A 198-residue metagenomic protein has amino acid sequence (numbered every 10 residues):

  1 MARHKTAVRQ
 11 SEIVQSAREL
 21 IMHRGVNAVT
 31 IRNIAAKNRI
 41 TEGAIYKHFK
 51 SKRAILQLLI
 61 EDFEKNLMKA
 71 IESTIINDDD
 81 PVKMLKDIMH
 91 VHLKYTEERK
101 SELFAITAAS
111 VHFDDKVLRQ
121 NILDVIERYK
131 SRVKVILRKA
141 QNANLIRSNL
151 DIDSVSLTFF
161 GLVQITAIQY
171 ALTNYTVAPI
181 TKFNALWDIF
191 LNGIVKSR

Functional and structural regions predicted by a protein language model:
M1-V8, R198: N-terminal intrinsically disordered/low-complexity leader segments
R9-R18, I34, L59-F63, L67 (+1 more regions): Generic hydrophobic, amphipathic alpha-helix propensity
E12, L20-A54, L58: Helix-turn-helix
L58, S73-R99, I152-F159: Hydrophobic alpha-helical connector segments
K65-S73, K116-A143, D153-L157, T181-N184 (+1 more regions): Amphipathic alpha-helical packing segments from all-alpha helical-bundle domains
D87-K94, E98, S131-K139, A143 (+2 more regions): C-terminal peripheral helix-coil segments that are non-catalytic and often amphipathic
E97-V117: Amphipathic alpha-helical segments used for helix-helix packing
